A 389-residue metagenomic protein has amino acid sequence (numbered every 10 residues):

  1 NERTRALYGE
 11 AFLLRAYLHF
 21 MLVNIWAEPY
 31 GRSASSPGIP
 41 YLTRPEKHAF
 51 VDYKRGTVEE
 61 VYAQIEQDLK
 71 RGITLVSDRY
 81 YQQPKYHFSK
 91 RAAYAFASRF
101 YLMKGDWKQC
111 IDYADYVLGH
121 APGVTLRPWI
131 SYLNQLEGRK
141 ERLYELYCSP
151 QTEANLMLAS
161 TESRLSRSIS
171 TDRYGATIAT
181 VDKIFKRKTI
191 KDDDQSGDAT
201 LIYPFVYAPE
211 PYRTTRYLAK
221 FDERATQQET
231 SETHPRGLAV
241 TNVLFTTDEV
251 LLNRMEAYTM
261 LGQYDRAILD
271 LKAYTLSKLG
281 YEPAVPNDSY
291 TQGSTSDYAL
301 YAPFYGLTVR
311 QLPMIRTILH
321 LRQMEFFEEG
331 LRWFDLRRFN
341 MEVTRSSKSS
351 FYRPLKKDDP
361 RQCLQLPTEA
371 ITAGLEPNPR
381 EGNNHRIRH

Functional and structural regions predicted by a protein language model:
N1-E153, Q195-H389: Acidic/polar-rich alpha-helix caps and helix-coil junctions
L143-D198: C-terminal amphipathic alpha-helical segment
